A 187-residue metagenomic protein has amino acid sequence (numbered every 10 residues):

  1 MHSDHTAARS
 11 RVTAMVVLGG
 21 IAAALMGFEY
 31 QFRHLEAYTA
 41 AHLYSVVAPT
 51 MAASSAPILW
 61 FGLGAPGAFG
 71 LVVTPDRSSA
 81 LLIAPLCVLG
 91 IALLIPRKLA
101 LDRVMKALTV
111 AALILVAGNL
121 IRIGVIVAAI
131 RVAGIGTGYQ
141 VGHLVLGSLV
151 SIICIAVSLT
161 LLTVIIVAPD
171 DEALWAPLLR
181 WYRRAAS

Functional and structural regions predicted by a protein language model:
M1-S187: Hydrophobic N-terminal alpha-helices or hydrophobic patches in metabolic proteins across all domains of life
